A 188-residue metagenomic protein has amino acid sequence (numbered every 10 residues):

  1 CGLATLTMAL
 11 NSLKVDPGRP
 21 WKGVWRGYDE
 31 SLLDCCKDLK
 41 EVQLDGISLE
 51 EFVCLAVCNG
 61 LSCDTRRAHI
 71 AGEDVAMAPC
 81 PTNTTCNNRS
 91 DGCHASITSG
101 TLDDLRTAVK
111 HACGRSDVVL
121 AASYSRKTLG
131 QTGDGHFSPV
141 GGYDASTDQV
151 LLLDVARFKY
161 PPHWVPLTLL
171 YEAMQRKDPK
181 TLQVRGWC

Functional and structural regions predicted by a protein language model:
G2-D38: Active-site nucleophile-adjacent alpha helix/oxyanion-hole segment immediately C-terminal to the catalytic cysteine
E30-G135, P139-R185: Conserved active-site-adjacent core of cysteine acyl-enzyme catalytic domains
